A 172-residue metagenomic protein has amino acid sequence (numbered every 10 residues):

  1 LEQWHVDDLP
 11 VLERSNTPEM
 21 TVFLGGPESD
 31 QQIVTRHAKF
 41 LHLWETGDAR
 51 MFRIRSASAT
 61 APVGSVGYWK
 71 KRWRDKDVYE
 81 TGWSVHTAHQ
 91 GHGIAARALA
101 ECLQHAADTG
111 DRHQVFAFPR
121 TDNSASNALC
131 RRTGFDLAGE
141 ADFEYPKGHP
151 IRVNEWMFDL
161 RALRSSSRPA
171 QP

Functional and structural regions predicted by a protein language model:
L1-P18, V22, M51-P172: Acyl-donor (CoA/ACP) binding surface of acyl/acetyltransferases
M20-K39, R50: Conserved GNAT-fold acetyl-CoA-binding loop/helix
K39-H42, E144: Short, P/G- and charge-enriched loop/turn segments at secondary-structure junctions
H42-D48: Short loop/turn motifs at secondary-structure junctions and domain boundaries
